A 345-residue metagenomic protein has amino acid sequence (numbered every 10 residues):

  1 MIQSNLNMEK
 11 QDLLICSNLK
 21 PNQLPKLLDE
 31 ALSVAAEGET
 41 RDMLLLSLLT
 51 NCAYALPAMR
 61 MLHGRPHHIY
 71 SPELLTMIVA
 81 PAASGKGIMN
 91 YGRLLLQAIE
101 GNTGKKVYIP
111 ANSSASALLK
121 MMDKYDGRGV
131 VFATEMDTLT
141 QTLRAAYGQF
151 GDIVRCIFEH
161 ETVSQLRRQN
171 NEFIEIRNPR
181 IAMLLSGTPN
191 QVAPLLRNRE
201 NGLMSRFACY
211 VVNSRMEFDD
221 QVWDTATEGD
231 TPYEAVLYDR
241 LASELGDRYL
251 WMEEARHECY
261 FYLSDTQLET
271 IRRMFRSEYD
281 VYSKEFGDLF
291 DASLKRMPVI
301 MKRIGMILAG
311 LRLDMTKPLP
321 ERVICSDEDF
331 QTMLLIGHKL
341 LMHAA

Functional and structural regions predicted by a protein language model:
M1-A345: Phosphate-handling catalytic cores of nucleic-acid transaction enzymes
